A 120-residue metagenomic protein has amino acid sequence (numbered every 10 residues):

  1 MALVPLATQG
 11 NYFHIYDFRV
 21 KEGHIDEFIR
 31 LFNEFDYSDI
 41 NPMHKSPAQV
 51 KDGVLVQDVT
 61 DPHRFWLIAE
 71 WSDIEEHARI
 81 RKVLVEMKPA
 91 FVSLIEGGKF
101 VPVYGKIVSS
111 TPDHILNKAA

Functional and structural regions predicted by a protein language model:
M1-L6, G53-Q57: Short beta-strand/turn micro-motifs at beta-sheet edges
V4-A7, K106-A120: Acidic/histidine-enriched, glycine/proline-rich intrinsically disordered or flexible terminal extensions
L6-Q9, S46, D58, S93: Sterically constrained small-residue positions within well-ordered secondary structures of folded domains
Y12-R19, K51-V85, A119: Short, well-ordered beta-strand segments in beta-rich or mixed alpha/beta enzyme and ligand-binding folds
R19-F32: Short, surface-exposed ligand-recognition loops at beta-strand->loop->(often short) alpha-helix junctions that present
E22, E76, S109: Active-site micro-motifs of SAM-dependent methyltransferase domains
E34-K51, E70-K106: An amphipathic, aromatic/His-enriched active-site/gating alpha helix that lines ligand/cofactor pockets
